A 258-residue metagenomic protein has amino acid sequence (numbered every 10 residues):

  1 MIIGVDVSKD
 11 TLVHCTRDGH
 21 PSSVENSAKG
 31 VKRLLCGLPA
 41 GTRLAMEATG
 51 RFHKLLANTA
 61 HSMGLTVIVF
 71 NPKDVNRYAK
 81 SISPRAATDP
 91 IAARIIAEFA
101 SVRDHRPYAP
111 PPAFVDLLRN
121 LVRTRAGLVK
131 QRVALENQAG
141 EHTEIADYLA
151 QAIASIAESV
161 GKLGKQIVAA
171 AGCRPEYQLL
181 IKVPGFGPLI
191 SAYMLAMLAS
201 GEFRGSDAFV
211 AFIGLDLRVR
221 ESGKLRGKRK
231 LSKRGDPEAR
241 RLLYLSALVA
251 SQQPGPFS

Functional and structural regions predicted by a protein language model:
M1-E144, S251-Q252: Phosphate- and other anionic-substrate recognition elements at nucleic-acid/protein interfaces
K29, P188, Y193-S258: Phosphate-backbone recognition surface of nucleic-acid-processing proteins
D116-R119, R123-A126, D147, Q151 (+4 more regions): Positions in alpha-helical segments
T124, A134, Q138, K162 (+4 more regions): A general alpha-helix detector
L128, I156, L180-I181, R204 (+1 more regions): A short amphipathic alpha-helix within small helical-bundle interaction modules
E136-L189, P254-S258: Helix-hairpin-helix/helix-loop-helix acidic hairpins
